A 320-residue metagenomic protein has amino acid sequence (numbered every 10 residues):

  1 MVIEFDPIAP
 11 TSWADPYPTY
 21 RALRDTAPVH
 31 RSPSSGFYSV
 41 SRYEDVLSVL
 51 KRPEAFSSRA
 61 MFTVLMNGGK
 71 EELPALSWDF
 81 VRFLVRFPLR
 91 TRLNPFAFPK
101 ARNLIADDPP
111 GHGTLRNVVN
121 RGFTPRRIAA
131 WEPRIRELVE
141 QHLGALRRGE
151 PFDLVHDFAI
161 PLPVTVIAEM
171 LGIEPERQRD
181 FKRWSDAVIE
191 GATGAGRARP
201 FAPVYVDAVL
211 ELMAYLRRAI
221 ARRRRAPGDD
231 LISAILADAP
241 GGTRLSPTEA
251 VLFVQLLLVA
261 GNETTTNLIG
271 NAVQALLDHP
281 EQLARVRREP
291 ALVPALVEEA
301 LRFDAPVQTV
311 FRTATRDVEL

Functional and structural regions predicted by a protein language model:
M1-L320: Cytochrome P450
